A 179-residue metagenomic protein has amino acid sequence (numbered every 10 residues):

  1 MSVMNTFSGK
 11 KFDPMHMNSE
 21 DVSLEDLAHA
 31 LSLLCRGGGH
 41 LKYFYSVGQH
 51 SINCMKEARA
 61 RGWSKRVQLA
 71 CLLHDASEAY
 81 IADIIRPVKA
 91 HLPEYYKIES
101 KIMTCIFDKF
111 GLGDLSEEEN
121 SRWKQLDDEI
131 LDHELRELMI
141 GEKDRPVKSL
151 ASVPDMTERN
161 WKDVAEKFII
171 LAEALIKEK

Functional and structural regions predicted by a protein language model:
M1-K179: Metal-dependent phosphohydrolase cores
